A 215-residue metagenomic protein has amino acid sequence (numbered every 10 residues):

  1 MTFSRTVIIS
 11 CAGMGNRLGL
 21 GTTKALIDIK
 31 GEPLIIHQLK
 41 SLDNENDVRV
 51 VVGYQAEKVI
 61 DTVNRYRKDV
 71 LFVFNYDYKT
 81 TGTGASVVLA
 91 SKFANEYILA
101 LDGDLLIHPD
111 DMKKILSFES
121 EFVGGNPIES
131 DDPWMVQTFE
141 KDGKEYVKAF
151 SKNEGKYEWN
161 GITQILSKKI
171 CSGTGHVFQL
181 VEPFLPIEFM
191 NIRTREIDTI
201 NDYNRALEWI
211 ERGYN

Functional and structural regions predicted by a protein language model:
M1-L20: N-terminal nucleotide-binding beta1-loop-alpha1 segment
M1-S4, I170, F178-N215: Terminal amphipathic alpha-helical/low-complexity segments used for targeting or macromolecular assembly
V7-I9, V50, A100, V123-G124: Structural beta-sheet core signal
K30, Y54-Q55, Y78, D198-N201: Short beta->alpha linker loops
P33-D47, L89: A short, N-terminal amphipathic alpha-helix
D47, V51-L71: Acidic donor-binding segment of Leloir-type glycosyltransferases
D69-T138: Conserved beta-loop-beta/alpha segment of the NTase-like Rossmann-fold superfamily that binds/positions NTPs
H108-P183, E188-F189: Conserved core of the sugar-phosphate nucleotidyltransferase
